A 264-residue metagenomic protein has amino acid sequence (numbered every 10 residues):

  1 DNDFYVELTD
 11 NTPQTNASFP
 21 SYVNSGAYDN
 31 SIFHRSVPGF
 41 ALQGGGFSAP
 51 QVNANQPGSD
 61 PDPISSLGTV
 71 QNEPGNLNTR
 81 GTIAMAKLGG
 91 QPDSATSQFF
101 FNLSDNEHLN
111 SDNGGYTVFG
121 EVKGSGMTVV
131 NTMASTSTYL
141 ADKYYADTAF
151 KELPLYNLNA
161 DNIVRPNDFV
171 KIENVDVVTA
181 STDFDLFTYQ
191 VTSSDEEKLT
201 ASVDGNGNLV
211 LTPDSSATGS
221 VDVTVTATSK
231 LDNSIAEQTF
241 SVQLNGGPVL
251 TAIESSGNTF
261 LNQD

Functional and structural regions predicted by a protein language model:
D1-N208, A236: Cyclophilin-like peptidyl-prolyl cis-trans isomerases
V6, D232-G247, G257: C-terminal edge beta-strand
P38, S215-G219, Q263: Surface-exposed loops/turns
A86-L88, T226-K230: A generic structural motif
D183-F184, N245-T251: Proline/serine/threonine-rich low-complexity linkers at boundaries of modular beta-sandwich domains
V191, V223-T226, S241, D264: Core beta-strand segments of extracellular beta-sandwich domains
T192-E196, T251-D264: Short, solvent-exposed loop/edge segments of extracellular or virion-exposed proteins
G207-S220, A227-S229: Extracellular/luminal low-complexity segments enriched in Ser/Thr/Pro
